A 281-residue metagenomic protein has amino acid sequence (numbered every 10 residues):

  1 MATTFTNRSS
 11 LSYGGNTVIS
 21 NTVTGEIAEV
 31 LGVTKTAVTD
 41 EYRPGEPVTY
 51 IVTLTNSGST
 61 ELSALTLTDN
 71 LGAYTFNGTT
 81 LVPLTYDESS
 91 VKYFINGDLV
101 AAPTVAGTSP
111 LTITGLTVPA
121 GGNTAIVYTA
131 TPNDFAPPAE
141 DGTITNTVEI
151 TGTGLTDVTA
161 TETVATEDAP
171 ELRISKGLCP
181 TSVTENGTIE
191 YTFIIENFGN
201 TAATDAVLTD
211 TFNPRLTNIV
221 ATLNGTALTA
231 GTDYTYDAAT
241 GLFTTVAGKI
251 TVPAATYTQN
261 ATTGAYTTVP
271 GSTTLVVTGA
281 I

Functional and structural regions predicted by a protein language model:
M1-I281: Exported/extracytosolic protein signature
